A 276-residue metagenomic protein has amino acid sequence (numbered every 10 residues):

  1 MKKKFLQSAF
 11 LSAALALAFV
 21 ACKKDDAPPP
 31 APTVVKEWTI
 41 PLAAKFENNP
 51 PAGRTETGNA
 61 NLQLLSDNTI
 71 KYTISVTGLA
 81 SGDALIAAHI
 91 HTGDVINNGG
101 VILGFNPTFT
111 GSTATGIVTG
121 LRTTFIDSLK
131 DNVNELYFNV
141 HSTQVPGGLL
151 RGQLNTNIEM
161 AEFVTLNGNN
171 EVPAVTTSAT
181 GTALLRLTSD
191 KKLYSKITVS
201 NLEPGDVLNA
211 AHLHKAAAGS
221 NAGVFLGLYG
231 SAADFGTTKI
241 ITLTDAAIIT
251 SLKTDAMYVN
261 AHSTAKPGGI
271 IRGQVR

Functional and structural regions predicted by a protein language model:
K2-P41: Bacterial Sec-dependent N-terminal signal peptides
D25-I86, K130, E159-T165, R276: Acidic/polar, low-complexity intrinsically disordered N-terminal segments immediately downstream of a Sec signal
A60, H89-I90, F138, A183 (+3 more regions): Divalent metal-coordination and catalytic microenvironments
G93-N97, T143-V145, S200-L202, A217-S220 (+1 more regions): Acidic glycine-/aspartate-rich tracts in secreted/extracellular proteins
T110-R122, L193-Y194, A233-L243: Aromatic sugar-binding surface patches on proteins that engage polysaccharides or sugar-phosphate polymers
T124-N134, A247-T254: Short glycine/proline/serine/threonine-rich loop/turn segments at secondary-structure transition edges
Y137-P146, I249-S251, A256-R272: Short, exposed beta-strand-loop hairpins at the edges of beta-sheets in extracellular/periplasmic proteins
R151-V175: Surface-exposed beta-loop interaction hotspot
